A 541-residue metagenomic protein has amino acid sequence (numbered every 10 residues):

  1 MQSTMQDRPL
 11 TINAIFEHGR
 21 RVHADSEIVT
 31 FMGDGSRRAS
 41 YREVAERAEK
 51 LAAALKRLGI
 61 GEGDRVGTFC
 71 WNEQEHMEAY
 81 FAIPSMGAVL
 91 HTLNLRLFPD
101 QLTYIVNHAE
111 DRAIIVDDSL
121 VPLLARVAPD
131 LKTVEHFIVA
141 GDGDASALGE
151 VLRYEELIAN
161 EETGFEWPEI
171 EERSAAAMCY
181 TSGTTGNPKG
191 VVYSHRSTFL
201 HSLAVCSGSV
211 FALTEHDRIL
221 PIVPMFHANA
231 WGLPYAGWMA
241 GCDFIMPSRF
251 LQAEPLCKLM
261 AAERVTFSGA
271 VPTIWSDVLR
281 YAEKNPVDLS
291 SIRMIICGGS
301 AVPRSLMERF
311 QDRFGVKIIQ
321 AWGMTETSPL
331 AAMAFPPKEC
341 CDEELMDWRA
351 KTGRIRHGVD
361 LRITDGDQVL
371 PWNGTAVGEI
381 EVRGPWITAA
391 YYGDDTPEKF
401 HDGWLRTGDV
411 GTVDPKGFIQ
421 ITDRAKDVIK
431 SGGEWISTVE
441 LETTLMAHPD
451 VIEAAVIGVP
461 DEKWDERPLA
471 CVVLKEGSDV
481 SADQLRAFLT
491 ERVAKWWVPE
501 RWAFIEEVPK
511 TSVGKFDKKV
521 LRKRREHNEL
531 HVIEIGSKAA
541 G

Functional and structural regions predicted by a protein language model:
I15-E17, R57-L58, S85-E156, I170 (+2 more regions): Structural core segment of the AMP-binding/adenylate-forming
I28-F81, F98-T103, E150-E156: Conserved AMP-binding/adenylate-forming core of the ANL superfamily
V44, I295, V302-A321, T325-I419 (+4 more regions): Conserved AMP-binding/adenylate-forming
L55-I60, E162-S174, M178-L220, G232 (+1 more regions): Conserved adenylate-forming
W71, V116-R126, G143, V223 (+5 more regions): Adenylate-forming
L97, T103, I114-D118, S268 (+6 more regions): AMP-binding/adenylate-forming catalytic core of the ANL superfamily
A140, A494-F516, E534-A540: AMP-binding/adenylate-forming catalytic domain of the ANL superfamily
F199-R218, A228-T266, Y281: Conserved AMP-binding/adenylation subdomain of ANL enzymes
